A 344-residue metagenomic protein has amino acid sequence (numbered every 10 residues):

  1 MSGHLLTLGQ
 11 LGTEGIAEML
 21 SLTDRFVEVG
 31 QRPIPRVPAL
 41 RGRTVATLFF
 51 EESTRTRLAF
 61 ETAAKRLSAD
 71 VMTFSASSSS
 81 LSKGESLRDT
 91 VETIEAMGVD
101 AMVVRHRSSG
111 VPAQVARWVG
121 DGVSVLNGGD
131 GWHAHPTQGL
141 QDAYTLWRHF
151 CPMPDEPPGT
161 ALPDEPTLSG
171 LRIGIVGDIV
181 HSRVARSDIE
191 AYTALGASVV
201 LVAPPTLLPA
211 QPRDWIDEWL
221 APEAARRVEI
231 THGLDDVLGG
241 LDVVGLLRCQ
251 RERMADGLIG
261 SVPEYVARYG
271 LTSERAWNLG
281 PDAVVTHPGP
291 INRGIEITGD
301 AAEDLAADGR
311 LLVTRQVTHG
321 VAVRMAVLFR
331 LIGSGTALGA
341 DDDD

Functional and structural regions predicted by a protein language model:
M1-T62: Positively charged, low-complexity intrinsically disordered leader regions
A39-V45, L168-I173, D282: Phosphate-coordination loops involved in phosphoryl transfer and adenosine-cofactor binding
T44-G98: Active-site cofactor/substrate anionic-group-binding motifs, chiefly glycine- and Lys/Arg-rich phosphate-binding loops
F50-T62, R148-L247: Glycine-rich phosphate/diphosphate-binding loop of Rossmann-like nucleotide-binding domains
I94, V99-A191, H287: Anion-binding alpha/beta catalytic cores of soluble intermediary-metabolism enzymes, centered on
D217-E303: Rossmann-like adenosine-cofactor binding region
D282-A283, P288-D344: Adenosine-phosphate binding glycine-rich loop
